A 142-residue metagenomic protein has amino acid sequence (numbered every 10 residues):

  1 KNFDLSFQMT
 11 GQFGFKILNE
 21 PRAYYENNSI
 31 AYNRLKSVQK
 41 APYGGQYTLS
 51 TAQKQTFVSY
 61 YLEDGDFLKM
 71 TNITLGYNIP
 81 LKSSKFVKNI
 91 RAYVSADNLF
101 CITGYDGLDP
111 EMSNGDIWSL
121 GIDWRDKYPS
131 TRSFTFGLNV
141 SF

Functional and structural regions predicted by a protein language model:
K1, M70-L75, R132-L138: Hydrophobic, lipid-facing positions within transmembrane beta-strands of outer-membrane proteins
N2-L5, K82-S83: Repeated loop/turn-to-beta-strand initiation elements of outer-membrane beta-barrel proteins
F3, G14, G76, G121-I122 (+1 more regions): Glycine-centered flexibility motif
L5-F7, I90-V94, F136: Transmembrane beta-strands of outer-membrane beta-barrel proteins
S6-Q8, F15-I17, T103: Short helix/loop capping segments that flank catalytic or ligand/cofactor-binding pockets
Q12-R91, S95-L99: Extracytoplasmic gating/loop element in the C-terminal half of outer-membrane beta-barrel translocons and assembly
A52-Q55, T103-F142: C-terminal beta-signal and terminal closure region of outer-membrane beta-barrel proteins
